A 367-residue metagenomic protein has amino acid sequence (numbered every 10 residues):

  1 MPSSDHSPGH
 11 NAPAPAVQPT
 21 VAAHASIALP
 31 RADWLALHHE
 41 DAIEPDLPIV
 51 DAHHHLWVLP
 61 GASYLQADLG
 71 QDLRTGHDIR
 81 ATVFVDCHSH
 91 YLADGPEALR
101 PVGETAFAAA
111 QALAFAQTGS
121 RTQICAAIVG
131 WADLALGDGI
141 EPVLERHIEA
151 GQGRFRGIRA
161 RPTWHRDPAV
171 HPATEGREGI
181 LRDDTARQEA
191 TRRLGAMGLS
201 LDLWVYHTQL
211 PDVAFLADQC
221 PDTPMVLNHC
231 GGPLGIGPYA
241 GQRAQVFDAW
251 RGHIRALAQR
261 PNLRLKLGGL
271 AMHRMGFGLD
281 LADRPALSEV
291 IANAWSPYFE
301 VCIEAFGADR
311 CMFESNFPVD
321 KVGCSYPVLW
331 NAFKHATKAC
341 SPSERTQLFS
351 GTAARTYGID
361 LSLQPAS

Functional and structural regions predicted by a protein language model:
P2-P48, Y64-D72, R80-A81, P297-M312 (+1 more regions): Mid-to-C-terminal alpha-helical segments outside catalytic/metal-binding sites
P19-W34, A98-Q209, F215, G231 (+2 more regions): Active-site gating/metal-coordination segments in enzymes
T20, G176-M312, G323, S341 (+1 more regions): Catalytic pocket-lining loop regions of alpha/beta-barrel enzymes, especially the amidohydrolase/enolase/GH5 lineages
P48-L59, L227-C230: Histidine-centered catalytic micro-motifs
H53, T82, A108, I128 (+6 more regions): Conserved, mostly hydrophobic/aromatic
H55, H88, D133, R161-T163 (+3 more regions): Catalytic metal-binding/acid-base residues of hydrolase active sites
L59-Q123: Alpha-helical scaffold segments that flank or form the walls of functional sites
Q66-L73, T105, D138-H147, W250 (+1 more regions): Short, acidic/polar
